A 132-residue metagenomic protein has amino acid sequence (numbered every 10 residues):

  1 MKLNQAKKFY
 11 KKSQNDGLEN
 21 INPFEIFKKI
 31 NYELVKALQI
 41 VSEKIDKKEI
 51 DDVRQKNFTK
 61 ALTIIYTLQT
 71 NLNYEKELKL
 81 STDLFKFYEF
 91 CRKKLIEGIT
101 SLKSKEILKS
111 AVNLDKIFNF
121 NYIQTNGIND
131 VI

Functional and structural regions predicted by a protein language model:
M1-I40, K44-T63, T70-L72, K79-K93 (+1 more regions): N-terminal intrinsically disordered, cationic/polar leader segments that include organellar targeting peptides
